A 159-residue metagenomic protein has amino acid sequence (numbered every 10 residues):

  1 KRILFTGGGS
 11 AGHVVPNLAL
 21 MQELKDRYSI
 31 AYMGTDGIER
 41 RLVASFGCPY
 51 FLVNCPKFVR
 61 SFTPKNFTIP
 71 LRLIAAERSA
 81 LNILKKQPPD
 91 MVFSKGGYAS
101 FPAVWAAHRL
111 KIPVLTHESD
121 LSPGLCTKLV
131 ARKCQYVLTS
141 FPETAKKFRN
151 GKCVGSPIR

Functional and structural regions predicted by a protein language model:
R2, H108-R159: Active-site-proximal region of nucleotide-activated glycan assembly enzymes, centered on histidine/acidic-rich loops
R2-G8, R27-R72, K152-V154: Conserved nucleotide-sugar phosphate-binding/catalytic loop shared by glycosyltransferases and other
T6, M33, S94-K95, H117-E118: Structural motif
S10-A11, V15, G97-A99, L121-L125: Residue-level detector of alpha-helix initiation sites
H13-L24: Short amphipathic alpha-helix
G37-R41, M91-L110: An aromatic- and histidine-rich active-site surface loop
F62-M91, R109: An amphipathic, basic-hydrophobic alpha-helix
